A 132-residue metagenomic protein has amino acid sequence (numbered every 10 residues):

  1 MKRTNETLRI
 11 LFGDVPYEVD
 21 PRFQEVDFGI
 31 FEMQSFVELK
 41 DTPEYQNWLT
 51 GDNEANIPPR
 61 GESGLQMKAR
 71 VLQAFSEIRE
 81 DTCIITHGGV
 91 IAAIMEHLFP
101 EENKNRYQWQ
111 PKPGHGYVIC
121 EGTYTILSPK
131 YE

Functional and structural regions predicted by a protein language model:
M1-E44: Phosphate-coordination/substrate-recognition cap region in phosphate-metabolizing enzymes
T7-V15, Q73-E80, V118-I119: Alpha-helix C-terminal capping segments
I10, A93-H97: Active-site signature of alpha/beta-hydrolase-fold catalytic machinery across serine- and Asp/Cys-nucleophile hydrolases
F36-T50, T123-E132: A polyampholytic, Gly/Pro-enriched intrinsically disordered region
L39, M67-K68: Conserved anionic group-binding/transfer micro-motifs
Q46-Q66: Short glycine/proline- and acidic residue-enriched helix-loop micro-motifs that form flexible lids or anion-recognition
E77-G89: Generic beta-sheet signal
E101-L127: Domain-level recognition of soluble alpha/beta enzyme cores, biased toward histidine phosphatases/phosphomutases
